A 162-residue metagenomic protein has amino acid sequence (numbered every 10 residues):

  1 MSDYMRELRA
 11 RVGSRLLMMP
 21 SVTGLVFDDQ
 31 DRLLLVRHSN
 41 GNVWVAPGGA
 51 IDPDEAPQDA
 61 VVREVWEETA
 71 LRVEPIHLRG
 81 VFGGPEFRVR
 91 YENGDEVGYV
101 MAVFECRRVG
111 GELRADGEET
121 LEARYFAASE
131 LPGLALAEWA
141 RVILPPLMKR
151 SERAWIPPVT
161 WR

Functional and structural regions predicted by a protein language model:
M1-T23, G94: Acidic, metal-coordinating catalytic segment for phosphate/diphosphate chemistry, firing primarily on the Nudix
L8, A46, L113: Short clusters of hydrophobic/aromatic residues that line enzyme substrate/ligand-binding pockets
M19, S39-G41, A46, V73 (+1 more regions): Short connector loops at helix/strand junctions that flank enzyme active sites, especially segments positioning acidic
T23, R32, E122: Conserved beta-strand and immediately adjacent loop positions that scaffold enzyme active sites
D28-E68: Conserved Nudix-box catalytic region and its N-terminal flanking loop in Nudix hydrolases and closely related
R37, G48, G117, A135 (+1 more regions): Short, flexible helix/strand-to-coil boundary loops that buttress conserved ligand/catalytic motifs in alpha/beta
I51-H77, F82-W139, R162: Unchanged
V142-R162: Charged phosphate-binding loop/patch that engages nucleotide di/tri-phosphates or the phosphate backbone of nucleic
